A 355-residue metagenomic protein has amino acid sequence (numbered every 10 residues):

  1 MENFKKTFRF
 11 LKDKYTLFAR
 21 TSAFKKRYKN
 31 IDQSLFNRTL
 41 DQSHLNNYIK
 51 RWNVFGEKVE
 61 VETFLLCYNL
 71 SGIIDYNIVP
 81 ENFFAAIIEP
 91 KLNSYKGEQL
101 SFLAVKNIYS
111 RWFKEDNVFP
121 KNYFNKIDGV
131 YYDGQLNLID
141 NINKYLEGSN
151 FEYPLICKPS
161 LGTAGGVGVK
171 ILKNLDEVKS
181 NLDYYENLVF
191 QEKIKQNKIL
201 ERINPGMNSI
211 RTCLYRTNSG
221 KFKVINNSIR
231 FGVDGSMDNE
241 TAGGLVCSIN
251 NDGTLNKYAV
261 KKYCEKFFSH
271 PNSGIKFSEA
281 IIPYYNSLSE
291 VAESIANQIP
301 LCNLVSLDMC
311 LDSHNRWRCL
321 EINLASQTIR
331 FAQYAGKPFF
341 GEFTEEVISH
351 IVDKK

Functional and structural regions predicted by a protein language model:
M1-F24: Intrinsically disordered, low-structural-confidence terminal and linker regions
L17-N137: Conserved N-proximal alpha/beta basic substrate-recognition cap immediately N-terminal to, or forming the N-lobe
F113-K114, I142-G165, Y185-E201: ATP-grasp fold ATP-binding core
P120, Y153-V178: Glycine-rich phosphate-binding loop of ATP-grasp-fold ATP-dependent ligases
L155, K223-I225, R318-L320: Protein kinase-like catalytic core scaffold
P159-T163, E192-I194, L214-R216, F231 (+2 more regions): Short, flexible loop/turn elements at secondary-structure junctions
K173-V260: Phosphate-binding site of ATP-dependent enzymes
F267-E293, N297-C302, L311-K355: C-terminal active-site "lid" helix and adjoining low-complexity regulatory extension at the edge of ATP-using catalytic
